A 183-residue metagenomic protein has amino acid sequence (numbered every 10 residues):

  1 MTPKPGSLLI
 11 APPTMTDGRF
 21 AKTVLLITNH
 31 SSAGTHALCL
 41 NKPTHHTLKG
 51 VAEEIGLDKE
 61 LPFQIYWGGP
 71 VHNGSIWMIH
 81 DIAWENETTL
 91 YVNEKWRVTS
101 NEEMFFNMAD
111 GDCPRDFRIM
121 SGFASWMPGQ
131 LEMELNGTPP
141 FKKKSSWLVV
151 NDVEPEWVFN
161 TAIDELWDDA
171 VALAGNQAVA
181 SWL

Functional and structural regions predicted by a protein language model:
M1-L183: A short aromatic-anchored loop/beta-hairpin motif
